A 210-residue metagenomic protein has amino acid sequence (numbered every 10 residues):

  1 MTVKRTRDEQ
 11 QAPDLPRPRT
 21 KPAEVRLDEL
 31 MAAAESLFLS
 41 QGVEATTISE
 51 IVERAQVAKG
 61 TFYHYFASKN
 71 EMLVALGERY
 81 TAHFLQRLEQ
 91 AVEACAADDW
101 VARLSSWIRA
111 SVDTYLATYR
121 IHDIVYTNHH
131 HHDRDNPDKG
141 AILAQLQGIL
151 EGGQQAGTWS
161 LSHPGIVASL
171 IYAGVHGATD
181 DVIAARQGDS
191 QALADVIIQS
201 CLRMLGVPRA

Functional and structural regions predicted by a protein language model:
M1-Q41, T46-R54, E71-V74: Basic, helix-initiating cap at the start of DNA-binding domains
M1-R17, D113, A117, A144-Q155 (+2 more regions): C-terminal peripheral helix-coil segments that are non-catalytic and often amphipathic
V43-E44, V57, W159, G188: Conserved hydrophobic residue
Q56-F66: Short hydrophobic/aromatic patch on the recognition helix
F66, L73-Y80: Alpha-helical DNA-contacting segments of helix-turn-helix folds
A75, Q86-A117, I171, A194: Hydrophobic alpha-helical connector segments
R79-Q86, S106, T114, H131-T158 (+2 more regions): Amphipathic alpha-helical packing segments from all-alpha helical-bundle domains
A102, A110-D133, D180, A184: Amphipathic alpha-helical segments used for helix-helix packing
